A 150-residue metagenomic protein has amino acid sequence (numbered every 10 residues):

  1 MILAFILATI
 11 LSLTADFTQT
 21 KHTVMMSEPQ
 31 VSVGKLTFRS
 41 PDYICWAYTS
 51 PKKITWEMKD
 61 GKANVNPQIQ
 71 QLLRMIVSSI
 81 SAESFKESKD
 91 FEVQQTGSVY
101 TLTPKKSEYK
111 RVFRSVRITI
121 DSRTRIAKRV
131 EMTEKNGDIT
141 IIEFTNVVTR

Functional and structural regions predicted by a protein language model:
M1-L11: Hydrophobic alpha-helical targeting segments used for export or membrane insertion
I10-M25: A short, Trp-centered hydrophobic/proline-enriched beta-strand micro-motif
Q19, D42, Y48-K52, D60-K62 (+3 more regions): A mature extracytoplasmic/lumenal domain signature
K21-Q30, K35-L36: An N-terminal domain-cap segment
T23-M25, C45, K52-T55, E108-K110 (+1 more regions): Short beta-strands and strand-coil junctions in structured, solvent-facing domains, enriched
G34-S79, T140: An acidic-aromatic
N66-K106: Flexible, surface-exposed loop/linker segments and immediately adjacent secondary-structure boundaries
Q95-R150: Gly/Pro-enriched, hydrophobic low-complexity segments that function as extracytoplasmic propeptides/linkers
